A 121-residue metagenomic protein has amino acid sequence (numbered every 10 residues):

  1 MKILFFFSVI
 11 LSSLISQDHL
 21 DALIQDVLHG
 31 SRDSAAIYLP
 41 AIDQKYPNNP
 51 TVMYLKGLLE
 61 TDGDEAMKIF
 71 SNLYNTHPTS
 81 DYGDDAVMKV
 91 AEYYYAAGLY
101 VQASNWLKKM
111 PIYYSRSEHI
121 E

Functional and structural regions predicted by a protein language model:
I3-S13: Sec-dependent N-terminal signal peptides
G30, T61-D64, G98: Residue-level detector of the short coil/turn that links helix A to helix B within each tetratricopeptide repeat
A36-P40, F70, L107: Inward-facing hydrophobic residues that define packing positions of alpha-helical scaffold repeats
I42-P50, Y74-G83, A97-Y100, M110-E121: Short solvent-exposed coil/turn linkers within tandem alpha-helical repeat scaffolds
